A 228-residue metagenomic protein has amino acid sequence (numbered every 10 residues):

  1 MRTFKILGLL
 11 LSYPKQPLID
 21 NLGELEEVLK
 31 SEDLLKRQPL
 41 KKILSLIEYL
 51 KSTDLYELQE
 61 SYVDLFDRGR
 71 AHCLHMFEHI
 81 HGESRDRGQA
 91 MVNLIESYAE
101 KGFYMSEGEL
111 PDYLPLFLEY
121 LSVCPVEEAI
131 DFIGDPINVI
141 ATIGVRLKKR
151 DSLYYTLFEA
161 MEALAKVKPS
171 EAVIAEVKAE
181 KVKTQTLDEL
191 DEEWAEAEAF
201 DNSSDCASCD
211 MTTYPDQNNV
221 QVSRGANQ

Functional and structural regions predicted by a protein language model:
M1-Y113, E119-Q228: Charged, alpha-helix-forming regions
